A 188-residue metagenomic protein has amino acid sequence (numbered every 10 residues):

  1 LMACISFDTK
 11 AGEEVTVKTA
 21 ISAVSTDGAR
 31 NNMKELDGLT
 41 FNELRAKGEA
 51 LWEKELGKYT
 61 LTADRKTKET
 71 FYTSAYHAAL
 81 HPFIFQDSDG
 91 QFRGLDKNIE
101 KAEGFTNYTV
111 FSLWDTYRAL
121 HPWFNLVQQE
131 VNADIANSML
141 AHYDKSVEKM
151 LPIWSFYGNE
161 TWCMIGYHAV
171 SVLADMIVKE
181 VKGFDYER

Functional and structural regions predicted by a protein language model:
L1-N107, A141, K149, G183-E187: Acidic/polar, glycine-enriched structural segments that form the non-catalytic walls/loops of the carbohydrate-binding
N31-K34, E53, D115, F124 (+1 more regions): Short linear interaction motif-like sites in intrinsically disordered regions of transcription factors
D37, Y59, G104-F105, H121-F124 (+2 more regions): Residue-level detector of alpha-helix boundaries and kinks
K47, L51, K66-T73, R118 (+4 more regions): Extracytoplasmic/secreted proteins, especially bacterial periplasmic and envelope-associated proteins
T67, T106-D115, T161-A169: Secondary-structure capping and boundary motifs in well-ordered enzyme cores
T73-Q86, T109-A133, S171-V181: Alpha-helical support elements that line or immediately flank enzyme active sites and cofactor-binding pockets
F92-D96, E100-K101, V131-D175, K179 (+1 more regions): Helix-terminus loop motifs that line ligand-binding clefts
